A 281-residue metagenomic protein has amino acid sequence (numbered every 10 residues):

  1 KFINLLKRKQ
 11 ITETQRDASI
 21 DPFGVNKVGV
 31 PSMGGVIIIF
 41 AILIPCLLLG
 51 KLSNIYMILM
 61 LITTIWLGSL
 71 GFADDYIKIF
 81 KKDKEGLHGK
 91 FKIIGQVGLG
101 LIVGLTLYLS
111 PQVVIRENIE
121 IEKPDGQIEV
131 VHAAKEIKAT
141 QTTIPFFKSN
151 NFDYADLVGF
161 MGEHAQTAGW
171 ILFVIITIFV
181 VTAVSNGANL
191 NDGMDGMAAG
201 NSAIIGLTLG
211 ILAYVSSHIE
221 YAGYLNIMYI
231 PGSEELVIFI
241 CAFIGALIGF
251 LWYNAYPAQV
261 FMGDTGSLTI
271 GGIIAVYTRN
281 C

Functional and structural regions predicted by a protein language model:
K1-L5, K9-Q10, I38-S69, L101-P124 (+2 more regions): Alpha-helical transmembrane segments
F2-N26, Y76-E85, K135-F147: Cytosolic, membrane-interface loops and tails of multi-pass inner-membrane proteins
A18-K27, K82, V158-Q166, G223-P231 (+1 more regions): Short juxtamembrane and helix-loop transition motifs at transmembrane-helix boundaries in membrane proteins
K27-I39, F91-V97: Select subsegments of transmembrane alpha-helices in polytopic membrane proteins, especially boundary-proximal
G34, D75, D264: Divalent metal-coordination and catalytic microenvironments
S53-L61, F80-G95: Membrane-interfacial loop-to-helix junctions in multi-pass inner-membrane proteins
D125-E163: Extracytosolic (periplasmic/ER-lumenal) interhelical loops and adjacent juxtamembrane/interface segments of multi-pass
K148-F179, S185: Individual transmembrane alpha-helix segments
